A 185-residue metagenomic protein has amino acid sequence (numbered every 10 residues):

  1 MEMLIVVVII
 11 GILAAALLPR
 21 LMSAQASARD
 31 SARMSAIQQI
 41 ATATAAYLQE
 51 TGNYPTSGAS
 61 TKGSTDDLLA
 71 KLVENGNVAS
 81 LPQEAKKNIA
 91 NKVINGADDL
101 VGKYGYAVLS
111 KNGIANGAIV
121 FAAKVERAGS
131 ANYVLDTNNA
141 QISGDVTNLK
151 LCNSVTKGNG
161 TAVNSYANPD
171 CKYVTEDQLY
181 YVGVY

Functional and structural regions predicted by a protein language model:
M1-L21, Q25: N-terminal single-pass transmembrane signal-anchor helix
I5-V8, A46, G96: N-terminal hydrophobic or amphipathic segments with adjacent small-residue motifs that include Sec signal peptides
V8, A36, T42, I142-D145: A ubiquitous, low-specificity "background" feature that marks scattered single residues across proteins without
S23-Y54: Membrane-proximal N-terminal amphipathic helix
R33-M34, S57, N132-V134: Short, solvent-exposed loop/turn and secondary-structure capping segments
Q49-G129, Y185: Extracellular/periplasmic head regions of type IV pilus-like filament subunits
I114-Y185: Short, surface-exposed interaction loops/tails
